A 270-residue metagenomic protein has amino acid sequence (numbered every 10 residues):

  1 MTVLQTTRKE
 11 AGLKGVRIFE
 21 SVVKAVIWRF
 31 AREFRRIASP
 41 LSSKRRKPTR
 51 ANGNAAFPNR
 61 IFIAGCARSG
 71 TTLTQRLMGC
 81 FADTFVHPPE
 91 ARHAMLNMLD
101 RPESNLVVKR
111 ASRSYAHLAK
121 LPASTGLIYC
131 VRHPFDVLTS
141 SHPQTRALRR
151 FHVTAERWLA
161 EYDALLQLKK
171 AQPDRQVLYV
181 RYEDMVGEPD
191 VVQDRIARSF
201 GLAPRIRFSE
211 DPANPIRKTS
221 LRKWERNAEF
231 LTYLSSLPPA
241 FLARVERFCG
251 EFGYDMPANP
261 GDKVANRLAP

Functional and structural regions predicted by a protein language model:
T2-R60, H142, R198, L202-P270: PAPS-dependent sulfotransferases, especially Golgi type II membrane carbohydrate sulfotransferases
A55-F57, N97-S104, L121-A123: Flexible, charged surface loops at secondary-structure boundaries
R60-F62, S104-K109, V177-L178: Residue-level preference for the first positions of well-ordered beta-strands
I63-Q75: Glycine-rich phosphate-binding P-loop
L77-M78, I196: Hydrophobic residues on the short alpha-helix immediately C-terminal to a glycine-rich phosphate/catalytic loop
C80-S114: Conserved substrate/cofactor phosphate-moiety recognition/catalytic segment in nucleotide-dependent phosphotransferases
V86, V107, L127, V177-Y179 (+1 more regions): Conserved beta-strand scaffold positions in the cores of enzyme catalytic domains, especially in NTP/NDP-utilizing
A111-R207, L221-K223: PAPS-dependent sulfotransferase catalytic domain
